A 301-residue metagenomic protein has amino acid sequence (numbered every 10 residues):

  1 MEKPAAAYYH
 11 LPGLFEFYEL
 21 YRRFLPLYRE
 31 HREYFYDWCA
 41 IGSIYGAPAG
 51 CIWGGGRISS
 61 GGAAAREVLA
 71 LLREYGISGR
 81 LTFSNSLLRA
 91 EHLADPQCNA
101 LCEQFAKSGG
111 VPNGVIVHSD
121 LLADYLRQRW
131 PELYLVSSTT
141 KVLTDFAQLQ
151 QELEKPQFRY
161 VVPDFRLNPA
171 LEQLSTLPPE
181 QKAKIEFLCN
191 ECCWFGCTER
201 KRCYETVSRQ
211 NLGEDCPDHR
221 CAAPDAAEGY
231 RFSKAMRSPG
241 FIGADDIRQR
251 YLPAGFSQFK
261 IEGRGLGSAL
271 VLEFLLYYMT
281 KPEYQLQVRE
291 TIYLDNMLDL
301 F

Functional and structural regions predicted by a protein language model:
M1-Q148, E152, F158-F301: Active-site pocket-lining/capping segments in soluble small-molecule metabolic enzymes
